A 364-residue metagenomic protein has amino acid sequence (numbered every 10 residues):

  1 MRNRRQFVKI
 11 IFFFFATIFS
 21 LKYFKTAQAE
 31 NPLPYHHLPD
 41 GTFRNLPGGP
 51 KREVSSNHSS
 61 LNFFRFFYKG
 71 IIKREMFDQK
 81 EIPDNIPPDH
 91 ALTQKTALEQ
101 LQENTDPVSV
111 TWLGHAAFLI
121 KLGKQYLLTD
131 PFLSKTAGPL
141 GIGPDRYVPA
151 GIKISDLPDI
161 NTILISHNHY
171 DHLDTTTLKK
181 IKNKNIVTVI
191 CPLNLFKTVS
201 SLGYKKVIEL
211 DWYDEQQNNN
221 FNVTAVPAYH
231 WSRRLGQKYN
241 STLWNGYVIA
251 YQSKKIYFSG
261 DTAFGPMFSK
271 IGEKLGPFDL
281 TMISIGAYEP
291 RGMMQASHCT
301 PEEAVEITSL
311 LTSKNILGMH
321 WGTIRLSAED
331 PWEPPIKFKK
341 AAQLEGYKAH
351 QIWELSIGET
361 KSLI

Functional and structural regions predicted by a protein language model:
R2-Q6, N31, H37-G41, N45 (+5 more regions): Cap/insert and terminal regions of metallo-dependent hydrolase folds
R4-G138, I142-P144, A150-D156, Y251-F258 (+1 more regions): Metallo-beta-lactamase
P83-T105, C191-K254, K337-E359: Metallo-beta-lactamase
A117-G123, Q217-D279, Q295-E303: Catalytic core of the metallo-beta-lactamase
I120, D130, H167, V223 (+4 more regions): Divalent metal-coordination and catalytic microenvironments
P131-L133, N168, A228-Y229, G260-T262 (+2 more regions): Active-site metal-binding loops of divalent metal-dependent hydrolases
L133-A150, W231-K238, E289-H298, R325: Acidic/histidine-rich helix-loop elements that form or flank divalent-metal/phosphate-binding sites at the catalytic
I142-I190, G276-M282: Active-site metal-binding motif and surrounding structural segment of the metallo-beta-lactamase
